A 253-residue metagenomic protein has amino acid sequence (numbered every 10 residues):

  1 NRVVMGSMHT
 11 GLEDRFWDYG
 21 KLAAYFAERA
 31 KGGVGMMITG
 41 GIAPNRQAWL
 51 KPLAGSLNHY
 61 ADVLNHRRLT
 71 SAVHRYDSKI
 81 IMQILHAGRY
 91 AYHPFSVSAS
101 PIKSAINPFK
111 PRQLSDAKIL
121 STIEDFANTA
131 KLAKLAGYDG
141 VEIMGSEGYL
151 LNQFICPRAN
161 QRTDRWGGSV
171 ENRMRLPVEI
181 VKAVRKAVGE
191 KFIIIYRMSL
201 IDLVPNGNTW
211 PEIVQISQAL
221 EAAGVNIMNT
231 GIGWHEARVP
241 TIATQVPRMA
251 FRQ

Functional and structural regions predicted by a protein language model:
N1-Q253: Flavin-dependent oxidoreductase catalytic cores
